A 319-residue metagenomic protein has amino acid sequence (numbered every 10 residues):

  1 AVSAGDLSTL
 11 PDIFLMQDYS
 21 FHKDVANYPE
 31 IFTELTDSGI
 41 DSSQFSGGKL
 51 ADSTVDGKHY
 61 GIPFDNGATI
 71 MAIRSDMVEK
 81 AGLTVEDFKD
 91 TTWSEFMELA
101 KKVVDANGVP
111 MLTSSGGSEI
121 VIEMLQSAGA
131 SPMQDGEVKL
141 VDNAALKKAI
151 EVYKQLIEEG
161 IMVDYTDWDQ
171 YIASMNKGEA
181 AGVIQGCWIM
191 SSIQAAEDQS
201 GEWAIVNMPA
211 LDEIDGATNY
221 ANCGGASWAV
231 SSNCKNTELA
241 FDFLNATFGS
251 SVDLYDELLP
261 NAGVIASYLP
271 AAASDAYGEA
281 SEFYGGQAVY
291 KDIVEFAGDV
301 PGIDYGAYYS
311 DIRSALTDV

Functional and structural regions predicted by a protein language model:
A1, T91-M97, D164-K177: Short helix-initiation/N-cap motifs at beta->coil->alpha
A1-F21, I40-S43, V85, D169 (+4 more regions): Conserved N-terminal structural module of periplasmic/extracytoplasmic solute-binding proteins
A4-M16, E30, V109, K177-G186: Alpha-to-beta junction loops
F14-I70, E95-L99, A204-M208, E282-D292: Hinge/lid segment of periplasmic solute-binding proteins
L15-S20, G67, G117, W168 (+2 more regions): Beta->alpha turn/N-cap motifs
D24, I189-S200, D212-A315: C-terminal lobe and pocket-closing loops of periplasmic/extracytoplasmic Venus-flytrap solute-binding proteins
D56-F64, T69, E79, S94-K139 (+2 more regions): Extracytoplasmic/periplasmic solute-binding protein
M97-K102, G136-Y165, M208: Glycine-centered hinge/linker elements that transmit conformational signals in sensory and ligand-binding systems
